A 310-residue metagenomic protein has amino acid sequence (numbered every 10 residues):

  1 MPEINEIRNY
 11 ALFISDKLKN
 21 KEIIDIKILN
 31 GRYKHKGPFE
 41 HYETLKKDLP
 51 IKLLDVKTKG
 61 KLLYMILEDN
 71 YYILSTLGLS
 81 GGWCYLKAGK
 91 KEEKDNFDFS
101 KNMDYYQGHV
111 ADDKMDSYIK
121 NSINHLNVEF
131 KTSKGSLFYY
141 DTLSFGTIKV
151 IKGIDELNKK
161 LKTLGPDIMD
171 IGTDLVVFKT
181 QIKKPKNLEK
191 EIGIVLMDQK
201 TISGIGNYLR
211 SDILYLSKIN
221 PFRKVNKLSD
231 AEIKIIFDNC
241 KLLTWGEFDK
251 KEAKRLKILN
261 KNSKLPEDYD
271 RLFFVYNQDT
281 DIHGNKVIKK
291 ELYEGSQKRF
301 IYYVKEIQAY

Functional and structural regions predicted by a protein language model:
I4-I14: N-terminal basic/disordered segments at the start of proteins
I7, K61, S75, V128-F130 (+3 more regions): A residue-level signal for conserved active-site and pocket-lining positions in enzyme catalytic cores
L12, E22-T44, K57, V177-Y310: Basic, nucleic-acid-binding surfaces and adjacent catalytic neighborhoods in DNA/RNA-processing proteins
K19-I23, K46-L53: A glycine-biased structural micro-motif
F39-Y42, L49-N96: N-terminal functional module of multi-domain proteins
L63-L67, V128-F130, Y302-V304: Generic recognition of long tandem-repeat/solenoid scaffolds
E68-Y72, T132-G135, D268, G284: Glycine-centered tight beta-turn/hairpin loop motif at sheet-sheet or coil-to-beta transitions
I73-I205, L209-L216: Phosphate/anion-contacting hairpin/loop surfaces
